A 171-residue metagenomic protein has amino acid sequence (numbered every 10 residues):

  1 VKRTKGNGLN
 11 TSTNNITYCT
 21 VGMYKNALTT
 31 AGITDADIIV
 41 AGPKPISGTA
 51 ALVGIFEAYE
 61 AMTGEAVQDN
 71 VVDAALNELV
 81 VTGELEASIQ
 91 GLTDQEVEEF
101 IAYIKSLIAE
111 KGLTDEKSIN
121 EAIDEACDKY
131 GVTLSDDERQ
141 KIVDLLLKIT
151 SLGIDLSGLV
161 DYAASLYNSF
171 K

Functional and structural regions predicted by a protein language model:
V1-I33: Signal peptide-directed extracytoplasmic domains
K2-K5, K25, K44, K105 (+6 more regions): Context-gated lysine
L9-S12, I38-V40, S165-N168: Generic preference for hydrophobic/aromatic residues in regular secondary structure cores
N15, E65-D69, Q90, S135 (+1 more regions): Short, structured coil/loop segments at alpha-helix boundaries
T17-T20, S88-D94, D128, D144 (+1 more regions): Long, contiguous ectodomains of secretory-pathway proteins
T29, T34-Y130: Soluble oligomerization/assembly scaffold segments of membrane-associated complexes
E116, N120, E125-K171: Extracytoplasmic/luminal low-complexity segments enriched in Pro/Gly and acidic/polar residues that act as flexible
